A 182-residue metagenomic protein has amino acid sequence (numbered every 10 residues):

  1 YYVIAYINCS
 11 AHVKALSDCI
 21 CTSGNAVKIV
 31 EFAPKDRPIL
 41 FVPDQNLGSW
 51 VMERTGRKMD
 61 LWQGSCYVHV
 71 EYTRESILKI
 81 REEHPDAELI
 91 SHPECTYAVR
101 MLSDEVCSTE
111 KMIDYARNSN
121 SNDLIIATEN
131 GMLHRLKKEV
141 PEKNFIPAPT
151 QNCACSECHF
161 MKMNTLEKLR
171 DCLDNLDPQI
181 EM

Functional and structural regions predicted by a protein language model:
Y1-M182: The feature marks the mature, well-folded catalytic cores of soluble enzymes
